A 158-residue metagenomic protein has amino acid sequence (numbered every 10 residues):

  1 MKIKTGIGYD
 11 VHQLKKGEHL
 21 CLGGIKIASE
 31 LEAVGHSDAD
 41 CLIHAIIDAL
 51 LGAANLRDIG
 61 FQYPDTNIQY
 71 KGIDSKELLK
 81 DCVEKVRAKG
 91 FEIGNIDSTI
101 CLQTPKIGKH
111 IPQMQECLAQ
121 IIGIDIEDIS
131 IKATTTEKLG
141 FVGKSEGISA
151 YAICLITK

Functional and structural regions predicted by a protein language model:
K2-P112, I122: RNase III-family endoribonuclease catalytic core
G17, T134-T136, G147: A generic structural motif
K26, A133, C154-I156: Short, structured patches in soluble enzyme cores that scaffold and shape functional sites
K85, C117, I121, L155: Mid-sequence acidic-hydrophobic segments that form the walls of catalytic/ligand-binding cavities or oligomerization
D97-K106, P112-V142: Short, conserved loop-to-beta-strand elements that form functional interface hotspots
V142-K158: C-terminal edge-of-domain segments
